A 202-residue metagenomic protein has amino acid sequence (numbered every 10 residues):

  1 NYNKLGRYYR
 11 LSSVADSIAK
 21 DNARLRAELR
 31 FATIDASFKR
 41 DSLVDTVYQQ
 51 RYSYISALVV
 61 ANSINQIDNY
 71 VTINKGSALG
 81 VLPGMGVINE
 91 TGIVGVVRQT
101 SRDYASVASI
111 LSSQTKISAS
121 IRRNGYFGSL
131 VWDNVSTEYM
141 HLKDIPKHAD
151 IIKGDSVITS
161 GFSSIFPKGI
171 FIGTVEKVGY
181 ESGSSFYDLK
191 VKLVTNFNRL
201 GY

Functional and structural regions predicted by a protein language model:
N1-S13, S17, R24-T33, F38-Y202: A secondary-structure micro-motif
